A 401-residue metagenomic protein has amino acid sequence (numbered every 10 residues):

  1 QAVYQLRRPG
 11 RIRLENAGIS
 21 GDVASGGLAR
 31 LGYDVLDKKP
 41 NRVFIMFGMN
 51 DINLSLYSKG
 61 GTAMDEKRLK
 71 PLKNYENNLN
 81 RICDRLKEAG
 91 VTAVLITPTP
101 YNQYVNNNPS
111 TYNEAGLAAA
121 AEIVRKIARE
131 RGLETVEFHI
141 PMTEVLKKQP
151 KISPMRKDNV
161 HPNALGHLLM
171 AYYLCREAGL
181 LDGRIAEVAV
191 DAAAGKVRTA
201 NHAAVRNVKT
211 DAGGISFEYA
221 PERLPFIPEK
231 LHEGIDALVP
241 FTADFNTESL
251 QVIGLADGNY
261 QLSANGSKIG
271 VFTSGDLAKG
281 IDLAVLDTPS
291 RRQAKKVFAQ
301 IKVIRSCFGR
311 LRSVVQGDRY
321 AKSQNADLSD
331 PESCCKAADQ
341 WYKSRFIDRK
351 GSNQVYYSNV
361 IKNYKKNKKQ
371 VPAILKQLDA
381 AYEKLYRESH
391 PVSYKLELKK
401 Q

Functional and structural regions predicted by a protein language model:
V3-R13, D22-Q401: Alpha-helical cap/lid subdomain in secreted, periplasmic, or secretory-pathway luminal O-acyl-processing enzymes
N16-A17: Short beta-strand->alpha-helix linker/helix-N-cap micro-motif that forms a surface specificity/interaction loop
